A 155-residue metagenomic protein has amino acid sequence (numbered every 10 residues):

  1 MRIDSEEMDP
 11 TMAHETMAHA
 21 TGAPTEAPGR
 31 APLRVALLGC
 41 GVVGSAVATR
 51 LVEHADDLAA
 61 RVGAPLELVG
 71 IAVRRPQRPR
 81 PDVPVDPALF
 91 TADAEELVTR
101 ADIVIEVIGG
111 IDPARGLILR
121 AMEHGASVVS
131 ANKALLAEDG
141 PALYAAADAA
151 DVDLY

Functional and structural regions predicted by a protein language model:
R2-H124: N-terminal glycine-/serine-/threonine-rich beta1-alpha1-beta2 phosphate-ribose binding loop of Rossmann-like
R115-R120, K133-Y155: Rossmann-fold NAD(P)-binding glycine/threonine-rich loop
V128-V129: A short hydrophobic/small-residue beta-strand
